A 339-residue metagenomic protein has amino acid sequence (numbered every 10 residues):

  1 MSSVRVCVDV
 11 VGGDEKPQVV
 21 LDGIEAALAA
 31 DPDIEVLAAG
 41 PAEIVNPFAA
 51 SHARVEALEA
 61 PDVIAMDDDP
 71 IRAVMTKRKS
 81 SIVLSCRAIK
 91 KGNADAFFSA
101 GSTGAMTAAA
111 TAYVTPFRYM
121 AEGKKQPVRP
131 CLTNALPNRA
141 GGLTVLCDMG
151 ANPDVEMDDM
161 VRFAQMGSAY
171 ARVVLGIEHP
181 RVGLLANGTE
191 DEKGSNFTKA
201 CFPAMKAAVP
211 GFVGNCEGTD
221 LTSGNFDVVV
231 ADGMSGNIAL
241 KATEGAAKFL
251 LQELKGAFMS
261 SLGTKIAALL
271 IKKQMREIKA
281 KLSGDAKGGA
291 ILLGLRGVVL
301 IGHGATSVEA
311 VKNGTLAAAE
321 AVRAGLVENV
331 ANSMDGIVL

Functional and structural regions predicted by a protein language model:
M1-R72, R78, R87, K91 (+4 more regions): Anion-binding alpha/beta catalytic cores of soluble intermediary-metabolism enzymes, centered on
F226: Conserved beta-loop-beta/alpha segment of the NTase-like Rossmann-fold superfamily that binds/positions NTPs
G233: Conserved catalytic block of serine-dependent lipid acyl chemistry
